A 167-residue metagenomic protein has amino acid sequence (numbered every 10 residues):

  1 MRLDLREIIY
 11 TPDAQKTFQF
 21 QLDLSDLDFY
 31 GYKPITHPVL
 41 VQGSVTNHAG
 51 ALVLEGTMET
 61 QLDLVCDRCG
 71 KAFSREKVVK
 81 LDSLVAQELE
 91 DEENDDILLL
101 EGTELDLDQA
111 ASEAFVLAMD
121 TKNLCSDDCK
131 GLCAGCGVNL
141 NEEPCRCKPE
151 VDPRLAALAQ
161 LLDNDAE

Functional and structural regions predicted by a protein language model:
M1-E167: Structured interface patches
